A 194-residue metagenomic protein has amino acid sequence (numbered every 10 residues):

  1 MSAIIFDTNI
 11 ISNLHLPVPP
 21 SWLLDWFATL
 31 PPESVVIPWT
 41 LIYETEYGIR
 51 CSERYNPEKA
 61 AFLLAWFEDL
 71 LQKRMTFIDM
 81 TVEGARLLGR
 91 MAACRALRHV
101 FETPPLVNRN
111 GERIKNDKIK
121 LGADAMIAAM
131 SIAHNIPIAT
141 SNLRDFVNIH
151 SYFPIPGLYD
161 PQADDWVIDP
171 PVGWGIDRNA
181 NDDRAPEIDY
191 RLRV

Functional and structural regions predicted by a protein language model:
M1-Y43, I49-E68, D182-V194: Short, well-structured N-terminal submotif of metal-dependent ribonuclease cores
T8, V82, L121-A125, L143: Conserved glycosyltransferase catalytic-site signature
N13-L14, G48, L87-M91, I149: Residues that scaffold the ATP/ADP-binding catalytic core of kinase and kinase-like folds
P32-V35, K73-T76, I132-P137: Short active-site oxyanion
E53-N56, R95, I155-Y159: Short, hinge-like loop/turn segments at secondary-structure boundaries
K73-D117: Acidic catalytic patch
P105-G111, K120-P137: Acidic, metal-associated active-site segment
A128, I132-V194: Acidic, PIN/NYN-like endoribonuclease modules and their adjacent C-terminal/linker elements
